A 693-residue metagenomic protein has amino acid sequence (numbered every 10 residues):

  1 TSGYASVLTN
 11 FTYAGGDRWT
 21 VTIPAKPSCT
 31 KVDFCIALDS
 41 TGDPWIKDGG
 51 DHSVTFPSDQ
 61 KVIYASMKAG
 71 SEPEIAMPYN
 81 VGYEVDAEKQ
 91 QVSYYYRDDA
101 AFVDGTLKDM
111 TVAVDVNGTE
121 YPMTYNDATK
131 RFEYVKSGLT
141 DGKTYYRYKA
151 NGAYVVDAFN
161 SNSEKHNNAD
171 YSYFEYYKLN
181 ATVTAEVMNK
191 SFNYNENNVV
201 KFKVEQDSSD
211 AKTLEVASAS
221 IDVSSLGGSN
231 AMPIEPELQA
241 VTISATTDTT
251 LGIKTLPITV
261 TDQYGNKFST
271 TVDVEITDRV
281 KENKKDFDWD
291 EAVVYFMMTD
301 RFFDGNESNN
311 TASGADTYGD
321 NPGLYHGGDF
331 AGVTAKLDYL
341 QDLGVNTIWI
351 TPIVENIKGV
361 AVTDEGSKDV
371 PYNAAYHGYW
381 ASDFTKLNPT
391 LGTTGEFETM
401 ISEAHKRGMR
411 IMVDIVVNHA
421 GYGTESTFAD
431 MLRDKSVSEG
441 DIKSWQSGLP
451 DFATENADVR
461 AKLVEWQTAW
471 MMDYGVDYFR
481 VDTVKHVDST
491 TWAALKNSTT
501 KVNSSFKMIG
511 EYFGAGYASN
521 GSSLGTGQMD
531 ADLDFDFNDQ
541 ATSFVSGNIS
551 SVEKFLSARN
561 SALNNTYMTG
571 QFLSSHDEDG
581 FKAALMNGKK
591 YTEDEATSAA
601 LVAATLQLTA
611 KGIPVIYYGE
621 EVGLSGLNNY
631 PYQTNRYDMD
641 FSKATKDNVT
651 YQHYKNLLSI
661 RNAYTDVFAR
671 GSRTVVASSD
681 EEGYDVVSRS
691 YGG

Functional and structural regions predicted by a protein language model:
T1-C29, L38-F56, S93-D141, K149-E175 (+1 more regions): Aromatic-rich carbohydrate-binding modules that target alpha-glucans
T30-F34, G142-Y146, G252-L256: Exposed beta-strand face motif in extracellular beta-rich ectodomains
G70-T106, N168-L179, W289: Basic K/R-rich, polyanion-interacting modules in nucleoproteins and related proteins
Y83-E88, K190-N197: Short, solvent-exposed loop/linker segments at the N-terminal edge of repeated beta-sheet extracellular domains
G105-V112, E465-F572, G588, A596-T597 (+4 more regions): Active-site-proximal helices and loops of the catalytic beta/alpha 8
Q263-S269: Short, exposed coil/turn segments at beta-strand boundaries within extracellular/luminal domains
T270-T277: C-terminal edge beta-strand
F287-A292, D300-Y474, W492-Y512, Y517-N520 (+1 more regions): Substrate-binding/active-site clefts of carbohydrate-active enzymes
